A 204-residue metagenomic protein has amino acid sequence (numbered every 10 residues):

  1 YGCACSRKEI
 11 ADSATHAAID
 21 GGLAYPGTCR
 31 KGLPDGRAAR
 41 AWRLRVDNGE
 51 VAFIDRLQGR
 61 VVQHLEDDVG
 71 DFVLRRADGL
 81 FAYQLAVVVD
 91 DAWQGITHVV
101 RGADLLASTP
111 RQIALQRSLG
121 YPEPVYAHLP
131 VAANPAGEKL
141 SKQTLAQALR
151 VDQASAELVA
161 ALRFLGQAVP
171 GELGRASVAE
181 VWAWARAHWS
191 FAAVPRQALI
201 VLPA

Functional and structural regions predicted by a protein language model:
Y1-C3: A glycine-rich helix N-cap at a beta->alpha junction
C5-V151, V169, L202-A204: Active-site cores that bind ATP or allylic diphosphates and position pyrophosphate for catalysis
A136-A204: Conserved catalytic-core subdomain
